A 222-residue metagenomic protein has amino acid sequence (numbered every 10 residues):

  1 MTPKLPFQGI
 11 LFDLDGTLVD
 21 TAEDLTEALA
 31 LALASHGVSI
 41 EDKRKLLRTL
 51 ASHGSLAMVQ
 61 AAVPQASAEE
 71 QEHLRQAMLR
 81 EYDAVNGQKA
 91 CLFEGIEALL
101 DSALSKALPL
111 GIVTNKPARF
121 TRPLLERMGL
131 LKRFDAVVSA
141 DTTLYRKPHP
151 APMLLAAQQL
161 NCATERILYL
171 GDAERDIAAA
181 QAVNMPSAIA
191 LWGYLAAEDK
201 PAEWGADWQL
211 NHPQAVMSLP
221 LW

Functional and structural regions predicted by a protein language model:
M1-Q8, D101-L104, A118, R122-W222: Asp-based, Mg2+/Mn2+-dependent phosphohydrolase catalytic module
P3-A98, K106, P117-R119: N-terminal helical cap/lid subdomain that shapes the substrate entry/recognition surface in HAD-like hydrolases
L11-D13, V113, L170: Generic enzyme active-site microenvironment
D20, I112-T114, I189: Hydrophobic residues in well-ordered beta-strands that form the structural core
L92, V113, Y145: Residue-level marker of regulatory loop/turn positions in helix-turn-helix DNA-binding domains and in histidine
P109: Catalytic donor-sugar/metal-binding loop of nucleotide-sugar-dependent glycosyltransferases
